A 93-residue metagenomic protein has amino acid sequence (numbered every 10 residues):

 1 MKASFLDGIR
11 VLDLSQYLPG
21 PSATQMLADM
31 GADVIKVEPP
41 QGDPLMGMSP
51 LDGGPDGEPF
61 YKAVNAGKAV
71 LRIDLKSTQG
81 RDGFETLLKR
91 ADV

Functional and structural regions predicted by a protein language model:
M1-V93: N-terminal helix-loop segment corresponding to the beta1-alpha1 unit of nucleotide/adenylate-binding folds
